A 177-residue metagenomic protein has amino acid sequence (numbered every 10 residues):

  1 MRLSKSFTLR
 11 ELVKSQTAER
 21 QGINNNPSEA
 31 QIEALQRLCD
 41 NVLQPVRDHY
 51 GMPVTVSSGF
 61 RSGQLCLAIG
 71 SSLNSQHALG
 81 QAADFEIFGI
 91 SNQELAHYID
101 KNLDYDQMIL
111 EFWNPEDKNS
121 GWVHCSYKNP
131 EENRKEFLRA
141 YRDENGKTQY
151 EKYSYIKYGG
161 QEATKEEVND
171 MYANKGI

Functional and structural regions predicted by a protein language model:
M1-H49, R142-E144, Q149-I177: Extracytoplasmic cell-surface/polysaccharide-interacting catalytic and binding patches
L9-N129: Cell-envelope/glycan interface and biosynthesis
I87-I177: Catalytic cores and adjacent binding grooves of peptidoglycan-active enzymes
